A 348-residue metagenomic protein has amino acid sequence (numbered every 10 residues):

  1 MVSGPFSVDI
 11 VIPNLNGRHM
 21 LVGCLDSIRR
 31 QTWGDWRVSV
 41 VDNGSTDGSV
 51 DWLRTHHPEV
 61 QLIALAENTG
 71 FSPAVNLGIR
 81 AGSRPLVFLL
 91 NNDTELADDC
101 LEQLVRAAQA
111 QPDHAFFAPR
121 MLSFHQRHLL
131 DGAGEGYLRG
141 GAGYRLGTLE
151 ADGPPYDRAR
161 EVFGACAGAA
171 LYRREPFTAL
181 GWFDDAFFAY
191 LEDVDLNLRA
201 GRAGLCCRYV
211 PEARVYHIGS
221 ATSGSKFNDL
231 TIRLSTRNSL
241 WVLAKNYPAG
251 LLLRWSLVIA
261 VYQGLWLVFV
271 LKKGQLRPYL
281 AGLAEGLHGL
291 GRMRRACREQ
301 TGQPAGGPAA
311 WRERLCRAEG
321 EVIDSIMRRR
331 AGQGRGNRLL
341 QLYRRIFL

Functional and structural regions predicted by a protein language model:
M1-R30: N-proximal low-complexity "stem/linker" segments adjacent to membrane-targeting elements
S27, G34, D42-D51, E67: A conserved acidic beta->alpha catalytic loop
A64-G82, N92, Q103: Glycine-rich, basic loop-to-helix element that forms the pyrophosphate-binding segment of sugar-nucleotide handling
V87: Short aromatic/hydrophobic "clamp" motif used to bind/position activated sugar donors
E95-D131, E135-L138, A142: Conserved donor NDP-sugar-binding/catalytic core segment of glycosyltransferases
L130, R139-Y144, E150-Y172, D195 (+2 more regions): A recurrent flexible, glycine/aromatic-enriched loop bordering the glycosyltransferase active site that acts as
F163-R214, I218: A short, conserved alpha-helix in the catalytic core of glycosyltransferases
C207-D324, Q333-N337: Active-site-adjacent helix/loop segment of glycosyltransferases that harbors family-specific signature motifs
